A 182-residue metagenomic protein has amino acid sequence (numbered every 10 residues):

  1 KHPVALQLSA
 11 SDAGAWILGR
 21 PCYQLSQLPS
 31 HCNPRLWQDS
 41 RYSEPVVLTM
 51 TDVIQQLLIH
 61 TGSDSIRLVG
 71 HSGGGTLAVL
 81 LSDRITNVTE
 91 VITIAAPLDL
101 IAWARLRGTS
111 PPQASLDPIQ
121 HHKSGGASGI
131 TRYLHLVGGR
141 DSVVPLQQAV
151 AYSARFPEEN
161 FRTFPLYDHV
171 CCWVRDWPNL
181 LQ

Functional and structural regions predicted by a protein language model:
K1-I59: Serine-hydrolase catalytic machinery in alpha/beta-hydrolase-like enzymes
G19, I94-A95: Alpha/beta-hydrolase-fold catalytic nucleophile elbow
V69-G74, A78: Gly/Ala-rich beta-loop-alpha elbow adjacent to hydrolase catalytic centers
L80-T89: Conserved hydrolase catalytic core segment
A96-C171: The feature captures the conserved acid-bearing segment of alpha/beta-hydrolase catalytic domains
C172-Q182: Post-His helix in hydrolase/transferase enzymes
